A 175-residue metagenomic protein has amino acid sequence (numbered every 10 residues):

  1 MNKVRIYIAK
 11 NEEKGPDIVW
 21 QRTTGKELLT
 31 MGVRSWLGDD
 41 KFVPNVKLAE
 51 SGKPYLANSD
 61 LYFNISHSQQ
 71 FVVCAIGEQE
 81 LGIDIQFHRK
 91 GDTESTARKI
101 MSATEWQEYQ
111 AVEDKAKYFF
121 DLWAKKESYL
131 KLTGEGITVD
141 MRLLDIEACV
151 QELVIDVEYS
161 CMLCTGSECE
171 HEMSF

Functional and structural regions predicted by a protein language model:
M1-F175: Core catalytic alpha/beta fold that binds nucleotide/phospho-ligands
